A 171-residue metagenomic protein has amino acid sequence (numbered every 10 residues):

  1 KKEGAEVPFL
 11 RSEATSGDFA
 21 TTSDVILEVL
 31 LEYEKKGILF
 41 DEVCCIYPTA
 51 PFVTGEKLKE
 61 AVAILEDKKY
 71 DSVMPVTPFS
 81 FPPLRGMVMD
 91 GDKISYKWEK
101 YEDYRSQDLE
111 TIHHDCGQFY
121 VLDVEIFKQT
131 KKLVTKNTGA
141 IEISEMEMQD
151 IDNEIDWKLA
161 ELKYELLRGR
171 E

Functional and structural regions predicted by a protein language model:
K1-K2, E28-L31, K35, E56-D67 (+5 more regions): Replace "anionic and nucleotidyl ligands
K2-E42, V53-E56, E60: Short phosphate-binding loop-to-helix
E3, I38-L39, H113-H114, E142-S144: Short hydrophobic "helix-edge" motifs at membrane interfaces and signal-peptide entry regions
A14-D18, F81-P82, E147-Q149: A short acidic, often aromatic-flanked loop/helix-cap motif at beta-alpha or helix-coil junctions that lines enzyme
T22-D24, P51-N137, E142: Conserved core of the sugar-phosphate nucleotidyltransferase
C44-I46: Short aromatic-hydrophobic micro-motifs that form the base-stacking/packing surface for donor nucleotide recognition
I141-E142, E147-E171: Hydrophobic helical membrane-anchoring modules
